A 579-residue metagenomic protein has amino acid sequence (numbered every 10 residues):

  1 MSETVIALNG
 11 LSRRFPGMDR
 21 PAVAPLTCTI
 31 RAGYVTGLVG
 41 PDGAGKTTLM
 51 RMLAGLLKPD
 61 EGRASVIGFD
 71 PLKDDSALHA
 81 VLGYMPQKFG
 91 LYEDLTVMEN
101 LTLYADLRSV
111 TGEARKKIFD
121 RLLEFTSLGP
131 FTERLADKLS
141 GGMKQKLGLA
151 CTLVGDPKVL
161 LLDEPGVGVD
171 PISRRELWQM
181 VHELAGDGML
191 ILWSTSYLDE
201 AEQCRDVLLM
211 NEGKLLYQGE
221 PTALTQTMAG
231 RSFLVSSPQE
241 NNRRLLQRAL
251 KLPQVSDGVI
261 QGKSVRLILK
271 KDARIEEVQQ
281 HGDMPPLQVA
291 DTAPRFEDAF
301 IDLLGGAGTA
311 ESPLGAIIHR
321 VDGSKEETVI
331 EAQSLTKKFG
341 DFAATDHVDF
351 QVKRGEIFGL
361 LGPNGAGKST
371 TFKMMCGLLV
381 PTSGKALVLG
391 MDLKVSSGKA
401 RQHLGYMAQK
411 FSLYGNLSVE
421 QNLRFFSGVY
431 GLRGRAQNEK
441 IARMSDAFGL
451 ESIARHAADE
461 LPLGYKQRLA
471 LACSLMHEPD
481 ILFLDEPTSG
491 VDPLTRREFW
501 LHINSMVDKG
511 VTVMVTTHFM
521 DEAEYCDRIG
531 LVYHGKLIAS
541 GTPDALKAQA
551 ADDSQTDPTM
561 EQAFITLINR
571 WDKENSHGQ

Functional and structural regions predicted by a protein language model:
S2-V5, R13-P25, D74-D75, D322-V329 (+3 more regions): A short, flexible loop at the N-terminus of ABC-type nucleotide-binding domains that lies
A54, C376: Helix-to-loop junction immediately C-terminal to a conserved catalytic motif
T102, D106, E113-F131, R424 (+2 more regions): Conserved ABC ATPase "signature" region
L149, L471: Hydrophobic anchor residue at the start of the ABC signature
L160-E164, L482-D485: Catalytic Walker B motif of ABC-type/P-loop ATPase nucleotide-binding domains
